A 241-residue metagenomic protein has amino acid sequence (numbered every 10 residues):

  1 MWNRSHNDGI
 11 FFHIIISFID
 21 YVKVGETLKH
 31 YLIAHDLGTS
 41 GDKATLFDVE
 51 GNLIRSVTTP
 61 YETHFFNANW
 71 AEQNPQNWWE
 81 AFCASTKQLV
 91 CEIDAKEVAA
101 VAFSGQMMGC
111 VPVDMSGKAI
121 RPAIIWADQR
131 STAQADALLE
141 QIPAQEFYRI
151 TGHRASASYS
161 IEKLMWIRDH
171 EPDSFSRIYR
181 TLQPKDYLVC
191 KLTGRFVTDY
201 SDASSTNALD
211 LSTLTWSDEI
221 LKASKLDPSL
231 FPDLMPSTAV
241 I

Functional and structural regions predicted by a protein language model:
G9-I10, I14-R121, R149, R177 (+1 more regions): N-terminal glycine/serine-rich phosphate-binding loop of ATP-dependent small-molecule kinases, especially carbohydrate
K29, L37-T39, F147-I241: Gly/Ser/Thr-rich active-site cleft segment
R55-T58, A133, S237-I241: Acidic-glycine-rich active-site phosphate/pyrophosphate-binding loop
D128: Carbohydrate-associated surface elements
T132-P143: Hinge/lid segment of periplasmic solute-binding proteins
